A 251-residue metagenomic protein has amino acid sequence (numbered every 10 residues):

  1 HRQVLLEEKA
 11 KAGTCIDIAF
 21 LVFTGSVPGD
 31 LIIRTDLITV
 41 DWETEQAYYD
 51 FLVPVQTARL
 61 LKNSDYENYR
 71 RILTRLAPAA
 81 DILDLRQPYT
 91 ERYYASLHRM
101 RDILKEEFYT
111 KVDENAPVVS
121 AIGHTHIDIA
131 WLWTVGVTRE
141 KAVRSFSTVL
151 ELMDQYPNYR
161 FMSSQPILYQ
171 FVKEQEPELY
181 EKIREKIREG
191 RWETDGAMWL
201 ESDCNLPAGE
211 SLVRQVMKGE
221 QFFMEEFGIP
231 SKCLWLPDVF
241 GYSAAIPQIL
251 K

Functional and structural regions predicted by a protein language model:
H1-K251: Carbohydrate-active enzymes and regulators
